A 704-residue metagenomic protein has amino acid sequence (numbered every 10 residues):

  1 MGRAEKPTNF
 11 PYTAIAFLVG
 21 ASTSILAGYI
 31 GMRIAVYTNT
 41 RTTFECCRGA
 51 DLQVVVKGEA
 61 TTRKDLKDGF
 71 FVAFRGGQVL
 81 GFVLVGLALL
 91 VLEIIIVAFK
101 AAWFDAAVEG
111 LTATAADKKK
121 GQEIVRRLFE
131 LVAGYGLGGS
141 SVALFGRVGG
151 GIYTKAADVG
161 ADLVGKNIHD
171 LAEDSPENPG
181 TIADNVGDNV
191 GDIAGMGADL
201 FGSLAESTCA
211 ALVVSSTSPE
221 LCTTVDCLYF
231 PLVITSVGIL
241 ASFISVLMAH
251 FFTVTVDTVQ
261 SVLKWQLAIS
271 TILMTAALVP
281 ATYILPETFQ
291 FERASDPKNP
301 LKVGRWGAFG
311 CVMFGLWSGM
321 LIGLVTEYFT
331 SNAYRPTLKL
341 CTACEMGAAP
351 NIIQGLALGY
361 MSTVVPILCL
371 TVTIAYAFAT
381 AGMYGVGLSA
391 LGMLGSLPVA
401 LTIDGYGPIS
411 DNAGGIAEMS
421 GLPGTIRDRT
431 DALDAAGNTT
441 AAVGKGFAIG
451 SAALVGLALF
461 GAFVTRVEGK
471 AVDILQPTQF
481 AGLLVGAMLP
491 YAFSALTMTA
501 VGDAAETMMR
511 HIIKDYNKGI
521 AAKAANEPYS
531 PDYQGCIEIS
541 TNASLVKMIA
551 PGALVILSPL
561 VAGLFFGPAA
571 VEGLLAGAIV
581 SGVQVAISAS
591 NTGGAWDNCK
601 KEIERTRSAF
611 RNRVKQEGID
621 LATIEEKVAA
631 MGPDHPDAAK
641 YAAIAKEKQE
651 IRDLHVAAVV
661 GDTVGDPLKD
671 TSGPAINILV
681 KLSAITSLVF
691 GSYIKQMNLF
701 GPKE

Functional and structural regions predicted by a protein language model:
M1-E704: Hydrophobic packing and interface segments
